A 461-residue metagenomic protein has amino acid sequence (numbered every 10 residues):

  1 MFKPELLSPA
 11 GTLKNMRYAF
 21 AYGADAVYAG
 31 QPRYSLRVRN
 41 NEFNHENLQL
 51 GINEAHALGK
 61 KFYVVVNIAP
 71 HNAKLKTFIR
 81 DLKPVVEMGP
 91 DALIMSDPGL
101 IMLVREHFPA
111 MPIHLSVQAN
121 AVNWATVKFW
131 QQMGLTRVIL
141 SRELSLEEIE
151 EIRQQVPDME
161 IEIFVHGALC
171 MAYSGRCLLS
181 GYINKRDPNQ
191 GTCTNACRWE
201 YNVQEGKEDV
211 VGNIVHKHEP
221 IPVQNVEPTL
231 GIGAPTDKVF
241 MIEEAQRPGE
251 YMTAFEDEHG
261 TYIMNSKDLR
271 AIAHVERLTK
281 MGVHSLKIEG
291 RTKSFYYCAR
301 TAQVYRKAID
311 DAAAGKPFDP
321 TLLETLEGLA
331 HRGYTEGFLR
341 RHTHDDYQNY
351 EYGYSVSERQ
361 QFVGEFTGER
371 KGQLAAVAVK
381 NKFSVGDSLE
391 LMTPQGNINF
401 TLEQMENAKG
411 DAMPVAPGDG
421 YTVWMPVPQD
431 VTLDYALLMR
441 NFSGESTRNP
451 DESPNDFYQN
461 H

Functional and structural regions predicted by a protein language model:
M1-A21, A26-R33, I52, L58-I68 (+5 more regions): Surface-exposed amphipathic alpha-helical tracts and adjacent flexible/coil segments at the periphery of soluble enzymes
R37-E54: Glycine-rich, positively charged N-terminal anion/phosphate-binding segment
G99-L100: Alpha-helix capping/helix-boundary segments
F108-P109: Conserved phosphotransfer cores of two-component systems
N123-A125: Conserved nucleotide-cofactor-binding alpha/beta core module
